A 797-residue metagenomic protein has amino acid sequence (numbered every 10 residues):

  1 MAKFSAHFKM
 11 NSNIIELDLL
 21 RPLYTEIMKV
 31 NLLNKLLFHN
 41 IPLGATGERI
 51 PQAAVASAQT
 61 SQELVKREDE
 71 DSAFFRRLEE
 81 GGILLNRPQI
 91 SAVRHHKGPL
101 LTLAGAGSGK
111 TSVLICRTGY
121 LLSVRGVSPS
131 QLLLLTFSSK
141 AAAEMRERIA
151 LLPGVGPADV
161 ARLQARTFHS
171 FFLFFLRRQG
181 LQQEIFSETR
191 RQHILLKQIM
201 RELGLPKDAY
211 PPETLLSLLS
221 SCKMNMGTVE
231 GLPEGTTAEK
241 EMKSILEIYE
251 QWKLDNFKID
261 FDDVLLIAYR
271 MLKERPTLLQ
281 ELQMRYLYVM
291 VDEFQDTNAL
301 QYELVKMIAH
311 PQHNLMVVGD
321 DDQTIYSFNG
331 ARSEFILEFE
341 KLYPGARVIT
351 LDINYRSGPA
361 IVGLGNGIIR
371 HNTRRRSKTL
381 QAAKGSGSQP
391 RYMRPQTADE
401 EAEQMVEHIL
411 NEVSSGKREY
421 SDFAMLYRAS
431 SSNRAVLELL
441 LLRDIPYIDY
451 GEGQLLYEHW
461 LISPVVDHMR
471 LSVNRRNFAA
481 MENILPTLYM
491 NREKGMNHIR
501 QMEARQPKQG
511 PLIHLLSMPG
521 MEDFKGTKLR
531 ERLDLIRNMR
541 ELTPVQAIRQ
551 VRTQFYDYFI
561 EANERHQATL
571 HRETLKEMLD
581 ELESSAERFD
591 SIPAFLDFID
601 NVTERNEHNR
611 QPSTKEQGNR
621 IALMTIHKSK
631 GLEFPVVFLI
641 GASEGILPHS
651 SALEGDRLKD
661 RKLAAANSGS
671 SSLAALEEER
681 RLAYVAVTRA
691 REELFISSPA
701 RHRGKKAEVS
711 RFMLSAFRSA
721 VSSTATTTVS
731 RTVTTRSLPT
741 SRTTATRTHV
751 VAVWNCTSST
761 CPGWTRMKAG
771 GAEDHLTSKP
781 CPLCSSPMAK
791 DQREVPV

Functional and structural regions predicted by a protein language model:
I14, Y24, N31-G44, R49 (+11 more regions): A basic/glycine-biased coupling hinge at the interface between accessory DNA-binding modules
M28, L43-T46, S61, V65 (+4 more regions): Accessory/regulatory regions of helicases
D69, F75-R77, A299-P395: Conserved RecA-like helicase ATPase core segment that couples NTP binding/hydrolysis to strand translocation
G81-H96, L300: N-terminal pre-P-loop "Q-motif" helix
T102, S108-L114, T118, P344-R347 (+2 more regions): Helicase P-loop NTPase motor core
Q164-F172, M290-E293, V318, A429 (+3 more regions): Conserved helicase core region in the C-terminal RecA-like lobe
G385-S388, K417-L542: ATPase/helicase motor core of nucleic-acid motors
H514-K628, H649: Accessory C-terminal helicase-associated subdomains
